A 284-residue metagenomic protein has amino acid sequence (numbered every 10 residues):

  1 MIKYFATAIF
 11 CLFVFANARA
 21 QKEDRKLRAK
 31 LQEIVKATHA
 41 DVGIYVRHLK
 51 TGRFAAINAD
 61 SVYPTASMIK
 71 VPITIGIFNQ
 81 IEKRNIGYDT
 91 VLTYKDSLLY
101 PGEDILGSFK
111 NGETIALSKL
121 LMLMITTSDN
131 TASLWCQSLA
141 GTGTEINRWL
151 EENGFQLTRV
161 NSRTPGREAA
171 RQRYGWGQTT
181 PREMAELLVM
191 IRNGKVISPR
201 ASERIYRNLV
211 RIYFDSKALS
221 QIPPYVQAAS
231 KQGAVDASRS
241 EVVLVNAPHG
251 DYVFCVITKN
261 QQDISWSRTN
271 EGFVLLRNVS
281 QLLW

Functional and structural regions predicted by a protein language model:
M1-E23: Bacterial Sec-dependent N-terminal signal peptides
Q21-A37, S138-L139, G143-T144, E186-S216 (+2 more regions): Structured C-terminal helix/loop/strand segments within mature extracytoplasmic catalytic/sensor domains
A40-V62: Short, conserved catalytic-motif segment at the N-terminal edge
G52, Y63-L92, M124, F254: Active-site SXXK
N79-S97, G143, S198-S202: Short, well-structured active-site flanking segments
Y88-I105, A140-G141, R167, N208: Acidic helix-start/capping segments at beta-turn-to-alpha-helix junctions
L99-W135, G143: Conserved catalytic neighborhood of penicillin-recognizing serine enzymes
L121, L134-L188: Mid-domain, small-residue-enriched loop/turn segments at the edges of structured enzyme/sensor domains
